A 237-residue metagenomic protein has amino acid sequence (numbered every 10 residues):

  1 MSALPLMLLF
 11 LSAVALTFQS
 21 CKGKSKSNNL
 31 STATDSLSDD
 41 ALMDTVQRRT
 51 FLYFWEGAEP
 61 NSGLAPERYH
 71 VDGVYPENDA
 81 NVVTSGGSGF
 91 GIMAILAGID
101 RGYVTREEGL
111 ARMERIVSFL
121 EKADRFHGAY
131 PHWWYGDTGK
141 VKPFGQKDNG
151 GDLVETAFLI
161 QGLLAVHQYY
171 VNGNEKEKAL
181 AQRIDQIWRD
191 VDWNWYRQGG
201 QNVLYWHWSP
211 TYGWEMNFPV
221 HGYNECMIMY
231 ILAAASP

Functional and structural regions predicted by a protein language model:
M1-M7: Bacterial N-terminal signal peptides that target proteins for export
T17-S20: C-terminal motif of bacterial Sec signal peptides marking the signal peptidase cleavage site
G23, L30-A80, H127-A129, W134 (+1 more regions): Low-complexity, Ser/Thr/Pro/Gly-enriched N-terminal "stalk/linker" regions
T32-L42, L52-E56, G89-V104, F119 (+2 more regions): Well-ordered alpha-helical scaffold segments within catalytic/enzyme domains
D40-L42, G128-T156, N172-P237: Extended ligand-binding clefts on enzyme/binding-domain cores
V46, V82-M93, G151-Q161, P219-M227: Aromatic- and histidine-enriched alpha-helix N-cap/loop-to-helix transition segments that scaffold the rims
Q47-G63, A111-G128, Q182-N202, S236-P237: Long, well-ordered core segments of solenoidal/helical folds
A80-G89, M93-N149: Membrane helical hairpin/interfacial module
